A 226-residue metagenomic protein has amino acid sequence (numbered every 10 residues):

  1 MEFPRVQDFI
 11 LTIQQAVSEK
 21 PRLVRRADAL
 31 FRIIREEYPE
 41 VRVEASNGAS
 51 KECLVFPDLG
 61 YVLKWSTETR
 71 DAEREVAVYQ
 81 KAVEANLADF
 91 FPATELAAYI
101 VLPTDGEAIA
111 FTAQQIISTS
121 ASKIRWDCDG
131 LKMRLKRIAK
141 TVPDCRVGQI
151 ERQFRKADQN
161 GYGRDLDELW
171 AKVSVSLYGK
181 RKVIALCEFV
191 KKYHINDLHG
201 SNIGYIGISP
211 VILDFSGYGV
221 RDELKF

Functional and structural regions predicted by a protein language model:
M1-R42, V173: Juxta-kinase regulatory segment immediately upstream of eukaryotic protein kinase catalytic domains
V41-T94, Y99-L102: ATP-binding glycine-rich loop module of kinase domains
V62-E68, Q114-I116, D214-S216: Active-site ExK catalytic segment of metal-dependent nucleases
W65, R70-A77, S122-D127, R221-L224: Active-site-adjacent loop/helix micro-motif of nuclease/hydrolase catalytic cores
A72-K81, K132-K136, K180-V183: Well-ordered, non-membrane alpha-helical segments in soluble/globular domains
L87-G179: Conserved structural core of kinase catalytic domains
S176, F189-F226: Catalytic activation segment of kinase domains across protein kinase-like and atypical kinase folds
